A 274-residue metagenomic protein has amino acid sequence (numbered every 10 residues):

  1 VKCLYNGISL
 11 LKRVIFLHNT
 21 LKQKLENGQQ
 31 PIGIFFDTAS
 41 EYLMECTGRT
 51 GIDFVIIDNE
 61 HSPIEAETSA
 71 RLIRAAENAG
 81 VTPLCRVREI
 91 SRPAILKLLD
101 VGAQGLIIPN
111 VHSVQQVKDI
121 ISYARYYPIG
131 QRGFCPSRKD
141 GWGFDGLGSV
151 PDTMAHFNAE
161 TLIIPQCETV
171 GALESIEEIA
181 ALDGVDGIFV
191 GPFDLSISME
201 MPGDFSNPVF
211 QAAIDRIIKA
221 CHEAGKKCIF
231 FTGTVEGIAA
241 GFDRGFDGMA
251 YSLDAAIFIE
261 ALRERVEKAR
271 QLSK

Functional and structural regions predicted by a protein language model:
I15-G33, G146-N158, R216: N-terminal amphipathic alpha-helix/helix-capping segment at the start of soluble metabolic enzymes
F16-P83, V87-I90, S122, L182-G184: Conserved N-terminal beta1-alpha1 strand-loop-helix module at the mouth
I34, D58, L106, I120 (+3 more regions): Conserved, mostly hydrophobic/aromatic
A66-R88, R92, R125-I129, P208-K227: Alpha-helix-loop-beta-strand connector modules within alpha/beta enzyme cores
L72, Q115-G130, F258-K274: C-terminal helical cap(s) of enzyme catalytic domains, especially alpha/beta-barrels
R92-Q104, Q115-V117, L173-L182, T234-F246: Catalytic cores of alpha/beta
P93, I108-A181: Conserved anion-binding
I107-Q116, I188-I197, D247-R263: Glycine-rich phosphate-binding active-site loops on the catalytic face of alpha/beta enzymes
